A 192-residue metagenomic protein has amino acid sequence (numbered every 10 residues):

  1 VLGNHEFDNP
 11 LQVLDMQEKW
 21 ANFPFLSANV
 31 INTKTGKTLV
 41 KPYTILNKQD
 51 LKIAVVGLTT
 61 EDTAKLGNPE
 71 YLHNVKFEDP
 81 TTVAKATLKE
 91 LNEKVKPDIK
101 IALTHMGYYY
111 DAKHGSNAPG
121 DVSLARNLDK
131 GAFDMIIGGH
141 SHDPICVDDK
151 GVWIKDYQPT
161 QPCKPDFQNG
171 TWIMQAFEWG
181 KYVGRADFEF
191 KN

Functional and structural regions predicted by a protein language model:
V1-K191: Acidic, metal/ion-coordinating pockets
